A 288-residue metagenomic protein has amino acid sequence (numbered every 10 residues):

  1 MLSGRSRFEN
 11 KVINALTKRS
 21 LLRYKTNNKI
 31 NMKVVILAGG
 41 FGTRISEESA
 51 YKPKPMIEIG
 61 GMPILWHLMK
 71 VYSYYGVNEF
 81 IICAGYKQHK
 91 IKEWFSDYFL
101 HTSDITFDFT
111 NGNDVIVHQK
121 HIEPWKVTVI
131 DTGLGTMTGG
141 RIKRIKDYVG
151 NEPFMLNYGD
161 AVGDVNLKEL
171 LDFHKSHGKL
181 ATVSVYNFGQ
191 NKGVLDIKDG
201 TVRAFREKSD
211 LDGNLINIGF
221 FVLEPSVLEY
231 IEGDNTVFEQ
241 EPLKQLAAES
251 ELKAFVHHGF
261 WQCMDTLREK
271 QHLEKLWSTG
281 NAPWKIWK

Functional and structural regions predicted by a protein language model:
E9-V12, Y24: Intrinsically disordered, low-complexity segments enriched in serine/threonine/proline/glycine and often basic
L16, L21-N28: Short, positively charged and aromatic/hydrophobic N-terminal segments
N28-Y98, V129: N-terminal glycine-rich phosphate-binding loop and ensuing alpha1 helix
I91-D199: Conserved beta-loop-beta/alpha segment of the NTase-like Rossmann-fold superfamily that binds/positions NTPs
P153-N157, V162, N166-K175, N187-Q190 (+1 more regions): Catalytic-core segments of class I nucleotidyltransferases/pyrophosphorylases that form NMP-activated intermediates
